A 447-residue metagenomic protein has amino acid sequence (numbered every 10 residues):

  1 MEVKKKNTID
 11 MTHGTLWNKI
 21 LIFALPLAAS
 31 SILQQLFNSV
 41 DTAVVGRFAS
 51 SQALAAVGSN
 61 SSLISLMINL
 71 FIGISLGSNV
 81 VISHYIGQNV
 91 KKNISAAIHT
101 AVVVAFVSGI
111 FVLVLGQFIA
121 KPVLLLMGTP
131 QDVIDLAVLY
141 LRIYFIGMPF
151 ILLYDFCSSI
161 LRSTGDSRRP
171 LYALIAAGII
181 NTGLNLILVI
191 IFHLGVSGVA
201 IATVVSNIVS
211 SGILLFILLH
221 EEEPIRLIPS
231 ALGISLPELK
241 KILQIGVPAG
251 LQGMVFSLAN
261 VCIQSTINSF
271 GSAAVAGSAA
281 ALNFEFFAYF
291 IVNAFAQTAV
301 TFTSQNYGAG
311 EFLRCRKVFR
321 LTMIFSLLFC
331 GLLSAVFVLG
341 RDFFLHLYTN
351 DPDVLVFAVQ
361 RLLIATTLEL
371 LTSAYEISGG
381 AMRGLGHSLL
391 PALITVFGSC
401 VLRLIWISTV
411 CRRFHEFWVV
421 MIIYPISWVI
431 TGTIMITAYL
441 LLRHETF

Functional and structural regions predicted by a protein language model:
M1-A24, I82-G147, I180, I191-V247 (+2 more regions): Short alpha-helical transmembrane segments in multi-pass integral membrane proteins
P26, S62, L186, R341-D342: Short, proline-centered helix/strand-breaking motifs
L27-V80, Y144-I151, K240-Q305, S326-L333 (+3 more regions): Transmembrane helix-bundle signature of multi-pass secondary active exporters and lipid flippases
S39, F48-S51, Y85-Q88, S163-T164 (+5 more regions): Helix-loop interface residues and adjacent transmembrane-helix termini in multi-pass membrane transporters, primarily
S39-T42, V114, F156-I160, T182-I187 (+7 more regions): Alpha-helical transmembrane segments of multipass membrane proteins
L54-V114, I151-P170, G277-R341, T372-T395: Small-residue-rich hydrophobic transmembrane alpha-helices
S75, I143-R162, P170-N181, V199-L214 (+4 more regions): Short runs within selected transmembrane alpha-helices of multi-pass transporters and secretion channels
